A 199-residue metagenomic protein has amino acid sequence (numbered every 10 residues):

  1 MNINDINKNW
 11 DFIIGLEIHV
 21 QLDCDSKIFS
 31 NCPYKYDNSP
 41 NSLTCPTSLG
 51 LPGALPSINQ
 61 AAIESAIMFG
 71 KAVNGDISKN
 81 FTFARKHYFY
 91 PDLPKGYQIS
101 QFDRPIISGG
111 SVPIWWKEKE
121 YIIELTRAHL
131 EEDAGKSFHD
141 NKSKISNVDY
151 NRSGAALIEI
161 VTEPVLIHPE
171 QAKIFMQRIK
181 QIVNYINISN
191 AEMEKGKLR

Functional and structural regions predicted by a protein language model:
M1-R199: Basic, nucleic-acid-interacting segments
